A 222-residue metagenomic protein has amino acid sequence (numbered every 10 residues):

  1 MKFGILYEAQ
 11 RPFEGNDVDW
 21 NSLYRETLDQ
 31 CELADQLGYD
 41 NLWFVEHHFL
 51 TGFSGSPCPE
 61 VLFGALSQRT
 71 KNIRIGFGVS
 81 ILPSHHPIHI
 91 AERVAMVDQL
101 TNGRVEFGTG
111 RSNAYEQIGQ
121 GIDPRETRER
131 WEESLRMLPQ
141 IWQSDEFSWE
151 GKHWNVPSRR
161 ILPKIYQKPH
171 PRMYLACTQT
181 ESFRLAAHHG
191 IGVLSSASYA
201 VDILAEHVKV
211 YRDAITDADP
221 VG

Functional and structural regions predicted by a protein language model:
M1-F3, Y39-N41, T70-I75, L100-E106 (+5 more regions): Short, well-ordered coil/turn segments that N-cap beta-strands
M1-R69, I73-R74, P171: N-terminal beta1-alpha1-beta2 module of alpha/beta enzyme domains
K2-N21, P83-S148, V193-L194, Y199-I203: Flexible, glycine-rich active-site loops centered on histidine and acidic residues that chelate a metal or position
T27-E32, E60-G64, A91-A95, E132-P139 (+2 more regions): Generic structural signal for well-ordered alpha-helices, preferentially at hydrophobic/aromatic core positions
G76-S84: Conserved strand-turn element in the central/C-terminal portion of the radical SAM core barrel that lines
E129-M137, I141, V156, R160-Y166 (+3 more regions): Aromatic- and glycine-enriched pocket-lining scaffold segments that form the walls of small-molecule binding clefts
Q179, F183, A187-D202, H207-V208: A conserved active-site cap/scaffold subdomain adjacent to cofactor or substrate pockets
